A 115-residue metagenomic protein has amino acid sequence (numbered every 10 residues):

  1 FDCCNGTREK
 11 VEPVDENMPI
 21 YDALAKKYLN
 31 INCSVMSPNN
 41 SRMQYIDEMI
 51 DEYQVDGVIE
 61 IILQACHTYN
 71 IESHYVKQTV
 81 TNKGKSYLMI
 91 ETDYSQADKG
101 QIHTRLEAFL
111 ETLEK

Functional and structural regions predicted by a protein language model:
F1-P38, R42-Y45: Redox- and metal-dependent alpha/beta enzyme cores, enriched for Fe-S-associated oxidoreductases and cofactor-handling
T7-V11, M43-Q44, A65-Y69, Q96-D98: Flexible loop/turn segments at secondary-structure boundaries
P13, I71-H74: Histidine/acidic-residue-rich catalytic or RNA/ligand-binding cores of hydrolases and nuclease-related proteins
K27-Y28, M49, R105, T112: Residues that form generic nucleotide/phosphate-binding pockets
S37-Q54, I71-E72: A short, acidic, amphipathic alpha-helical segment used as a generic capping/interface helix at domain edges
E60-L63: Conserved beta-strand positions
H74-K115: Peripheral docking tails and interdomain loops at the edges of cofactor- or intermediate-handling domains
